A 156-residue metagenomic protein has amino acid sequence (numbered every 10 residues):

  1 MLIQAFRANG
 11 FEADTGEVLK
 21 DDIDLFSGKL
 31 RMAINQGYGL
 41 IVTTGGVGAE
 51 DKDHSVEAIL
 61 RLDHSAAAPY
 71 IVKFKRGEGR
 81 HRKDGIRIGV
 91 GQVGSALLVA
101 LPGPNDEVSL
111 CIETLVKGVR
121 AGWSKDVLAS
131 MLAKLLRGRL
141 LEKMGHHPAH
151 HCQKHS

Functional and structural regions predicted by a protein language model:
M1-S156: Non-catalytic beta/alpha edge segments that cap or flank active sites
